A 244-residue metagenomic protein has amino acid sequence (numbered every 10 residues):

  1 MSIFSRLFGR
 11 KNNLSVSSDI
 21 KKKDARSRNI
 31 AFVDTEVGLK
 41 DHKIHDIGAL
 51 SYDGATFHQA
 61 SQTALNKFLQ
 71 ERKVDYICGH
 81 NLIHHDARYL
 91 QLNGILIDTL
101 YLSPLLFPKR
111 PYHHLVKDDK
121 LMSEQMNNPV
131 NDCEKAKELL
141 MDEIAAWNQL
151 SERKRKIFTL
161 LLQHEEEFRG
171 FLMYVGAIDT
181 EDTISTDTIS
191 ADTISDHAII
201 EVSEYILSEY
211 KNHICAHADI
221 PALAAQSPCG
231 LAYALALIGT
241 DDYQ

Functional and structural regions predicted by a protein language model:
M1-R28, H213-A216: N-terminal accessory regions of nucleic-acid-interacting proteins
I3-L7, E166-Q244: N-terminal helicase ATP-binding lobe
S17, F32-V33, Q62-K67: Short alpha-helical segments and helix-capping/turn motifs at coil-helix boundaries
K23-A25, L39-H42: Hydrophobic, well-ordered secondary-structure scaffolds
R28-G38: Two-metal-ion RNase H-like nuclease active-site motif
D41, L50-W147: Conserved DEDDh/DEDDy metal-dependent 3′-5′ exonuclease domain
H45-I47: Short aromatic-glycine-enriched beta-strand elements
L115-D182, I199: Acidic, Mg2+-coordinating catalytic module of metal-dependent nucleases/exonucleases that use a two-metal-ion mechanism
